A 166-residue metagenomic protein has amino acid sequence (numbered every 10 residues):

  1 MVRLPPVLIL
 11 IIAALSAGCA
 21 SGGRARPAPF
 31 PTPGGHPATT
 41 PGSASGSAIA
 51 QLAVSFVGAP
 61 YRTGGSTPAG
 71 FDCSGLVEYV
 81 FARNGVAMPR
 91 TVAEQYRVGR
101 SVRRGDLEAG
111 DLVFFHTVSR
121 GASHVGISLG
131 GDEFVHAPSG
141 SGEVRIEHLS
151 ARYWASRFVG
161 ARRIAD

Functional and structural regions predicted by a protein language model:
M1-L8: Bacterial N-terminal signal peptides that target proteins for export
L15-G18: C-terminal motif of bacterial Sec signal peptides marking the signal peptidase cleavage site
A20-A48, H116, A122, L129-D166: Aromatic- and glycine-rich peptidoglycan recognition patches
G46-V54, G58, S74-E78, L107 (+2 more regions): Extracytoplasmic/secreted envelope proteins and their assembly/folding machinery, especially bacterial periplasmic
L52-P60, Y79-A87, V113-H116, A137-G140 (+1 more regions): Structured segments of extracytoplasmic/periplasmic soluble domains in secreted or envelope-associated proteins
V57-A109: Catalytic cysteine-centered active-site loop
V86-E143: ...with weaker cross-activation on analogous glycine-rich loops/strands in unrelated enzymes
